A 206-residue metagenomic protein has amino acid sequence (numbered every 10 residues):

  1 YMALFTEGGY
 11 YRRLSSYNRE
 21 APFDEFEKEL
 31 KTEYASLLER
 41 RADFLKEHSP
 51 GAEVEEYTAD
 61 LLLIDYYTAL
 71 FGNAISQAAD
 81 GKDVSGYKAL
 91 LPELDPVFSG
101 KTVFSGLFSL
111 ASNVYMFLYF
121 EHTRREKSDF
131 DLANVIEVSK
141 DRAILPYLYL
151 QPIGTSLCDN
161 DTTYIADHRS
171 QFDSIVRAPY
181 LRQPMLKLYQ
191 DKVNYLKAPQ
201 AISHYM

Functional and structural regions predicted by a protein language model:
Y1-M206: Oxidative protein folding and maturation machinery
